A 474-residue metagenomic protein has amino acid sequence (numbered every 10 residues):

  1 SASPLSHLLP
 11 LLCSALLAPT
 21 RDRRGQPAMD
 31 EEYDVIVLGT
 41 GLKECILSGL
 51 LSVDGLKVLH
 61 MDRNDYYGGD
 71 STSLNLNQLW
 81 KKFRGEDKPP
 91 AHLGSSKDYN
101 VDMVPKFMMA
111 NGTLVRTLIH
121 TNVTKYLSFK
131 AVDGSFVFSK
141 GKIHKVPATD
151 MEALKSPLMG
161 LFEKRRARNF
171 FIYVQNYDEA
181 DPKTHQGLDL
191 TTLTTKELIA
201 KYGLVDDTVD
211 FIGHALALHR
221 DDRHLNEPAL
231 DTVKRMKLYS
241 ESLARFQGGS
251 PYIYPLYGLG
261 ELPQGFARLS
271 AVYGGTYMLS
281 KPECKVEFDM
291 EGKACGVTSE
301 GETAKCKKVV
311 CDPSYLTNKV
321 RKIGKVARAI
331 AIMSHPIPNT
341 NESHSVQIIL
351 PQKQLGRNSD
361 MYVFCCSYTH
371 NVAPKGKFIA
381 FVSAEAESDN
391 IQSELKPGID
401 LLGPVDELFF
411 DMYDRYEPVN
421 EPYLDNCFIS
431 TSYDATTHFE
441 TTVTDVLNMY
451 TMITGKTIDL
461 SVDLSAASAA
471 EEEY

Functional and structural regions predicted by a protein language model:
L16: Short polybasic linear motifs
G25-F162: N-terminal glycine-rich phosphate/pyrophosphate-binding loop and immediately adjacent elements
N64-G69, S73-Q78, V132-V137, G213-L218 (+5 more regions): Short amphipathic alpha-helical segments embedded in low-complexity Lys/Glu-rich regions
D102-P105, N111-R245, P251-Y257: Rossmann-like flavin
I253-P255, Q264-R268, V272-G275, K281-L408 (+1 more regions): Mid-domain catalytic core of redox enzymes that form a hydrophobic substrate pocket/lid adjacent to a catalytic redox
F378, S388-Y474: C-terminal catalytic lobe of FAD-dependent flavoproteins
